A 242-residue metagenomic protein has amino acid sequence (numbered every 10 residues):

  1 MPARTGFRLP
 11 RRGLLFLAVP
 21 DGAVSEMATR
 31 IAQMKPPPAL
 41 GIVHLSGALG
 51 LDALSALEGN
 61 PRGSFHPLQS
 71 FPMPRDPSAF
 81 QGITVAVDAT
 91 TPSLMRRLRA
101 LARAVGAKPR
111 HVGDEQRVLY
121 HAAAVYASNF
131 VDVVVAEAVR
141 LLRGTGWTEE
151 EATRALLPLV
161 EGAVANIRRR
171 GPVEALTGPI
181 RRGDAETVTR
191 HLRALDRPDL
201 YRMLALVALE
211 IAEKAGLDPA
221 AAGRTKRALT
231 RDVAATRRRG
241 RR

Functional and structural regions predicted by a protein language model:
M1, G59, D76-R169: Internal alpha-helical scaffold of NAD(P)-dependent oxidoreductase catalytic cores
P2-D76: Rossmann-like NAD(P)(H) cofactor-binding subdomain of soluble oxidoreductases
G22-A23, L49, P92-S93, V133 (+1 more regions): Short alpha-helical
L49, S55, E151-V160, E210-D218: Membrane-interacting alpha-helical segments
A155-L159, L204-V207, R224-A228: Short acidic/histidine-centered micro-motifs embedded in hydrophobic/aromatic stretches that mark compact functional
A165-A221: Interdomain hinge/lid region at the active-site interface of Rossmann-like NAD(P)-dependent oxidoreductases
G216-R242: NAD(P)-dependent dehydrogenase/reductase Rossmann-like domain
